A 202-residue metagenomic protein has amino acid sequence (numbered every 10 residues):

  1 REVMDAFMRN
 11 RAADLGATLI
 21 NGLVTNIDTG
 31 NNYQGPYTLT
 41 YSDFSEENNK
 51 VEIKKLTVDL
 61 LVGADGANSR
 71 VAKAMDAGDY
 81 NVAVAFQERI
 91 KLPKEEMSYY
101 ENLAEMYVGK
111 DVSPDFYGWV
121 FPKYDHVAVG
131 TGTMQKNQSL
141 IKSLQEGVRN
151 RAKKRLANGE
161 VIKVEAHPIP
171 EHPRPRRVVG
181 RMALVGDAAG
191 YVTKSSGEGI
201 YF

Functional and structural regions predicted by a protein language model:
R1-A74, V82-A83: Conserved N-terminal helical subregion
M8, P114-G118, E171-H172: Short, charged beta->alpha transition segments
G16, D76, A152-L156: Glycine-centered loop/turn motif at secondary-structure junctions
G22-L23, A64-G66, K110-D111, K123 (+4 more regions): Fold-independent oxyanion-binding glycine-rich loops and adjacent beta-strand/coil segments at enzyme active sites
N26, Q135-F202: FAD/FMN-dependent oxidoreductases across multiple families
P36-T38, H126-A128, R181, G199: Structural motif
E46, H126-V127, A189-V192: A short, flexible beta-alpha/helix-coil linker loop
N68-Q145: Conserved FAD-binding catalytic core of PHBH/FMO-like flavoproteins
